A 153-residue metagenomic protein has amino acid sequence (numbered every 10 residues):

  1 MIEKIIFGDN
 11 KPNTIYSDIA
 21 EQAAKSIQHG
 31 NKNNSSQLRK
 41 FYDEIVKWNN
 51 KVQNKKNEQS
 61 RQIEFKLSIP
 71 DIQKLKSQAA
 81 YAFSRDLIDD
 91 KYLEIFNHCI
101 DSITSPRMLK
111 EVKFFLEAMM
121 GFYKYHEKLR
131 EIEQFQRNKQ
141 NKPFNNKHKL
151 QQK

Functional and structural regions predicted by a protein language model:
M1-Y92: The feature represents the first ordered module of a protein
I6, K40, E64, V112-F114 (+3 more regions): Intrinsic disorder/low-structure terminal segments
E94-K128: Amphipathic alpha-helical binding modules
E127-F135: Short, glycine/acidic-rich hinge or "gate" loops at secondary-structure transitions that mediate conformational
F135-Q152: Intrinsically disordered, low-complexity RNA-associated tracts
